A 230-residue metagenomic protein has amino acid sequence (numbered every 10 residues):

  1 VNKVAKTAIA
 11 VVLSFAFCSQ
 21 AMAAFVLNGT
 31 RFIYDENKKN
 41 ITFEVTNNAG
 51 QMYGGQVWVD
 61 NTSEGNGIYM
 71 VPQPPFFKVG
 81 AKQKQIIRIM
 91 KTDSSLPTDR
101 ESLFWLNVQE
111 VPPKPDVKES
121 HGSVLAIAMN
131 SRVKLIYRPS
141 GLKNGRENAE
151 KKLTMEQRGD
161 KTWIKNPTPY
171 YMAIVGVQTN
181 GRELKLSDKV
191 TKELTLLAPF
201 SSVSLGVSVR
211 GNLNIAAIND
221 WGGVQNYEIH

Functional and structural regions predicted by a protein language model:
V1-V11: Bacterial N-terminal signal peptides that target proteins for export
F17-A23: Sec/Tat signal peptide C-region and signal peptidase I cleavage site
A23-E44, G145-E156: Beta-sheet-dominated interaction scaffolds and their linkers
I41-N47, I89, F104-V108, K161-N166: Buried hydrophobic-core signal for structured, non-transmembrane domains
N48-G65, T168-K185: Short acidic, flexible loop segments centered on an aromatic residue
D60-T62, K84, T92-S94, Q109-V111 (+4 more regions): Solvent-exposed coil/turn segments that connect beta secondary-structure elements in extracytoplasmic/periplasmic
E64-L96, R182-N212: Intrinsically disordered, low-complexity Pro/Gly/Ser/Thr-rich segments with frequent PxxP/GP/PP motifs and embedded
S94-K143, E147-N148, G211-H230: Terminal connector regions
